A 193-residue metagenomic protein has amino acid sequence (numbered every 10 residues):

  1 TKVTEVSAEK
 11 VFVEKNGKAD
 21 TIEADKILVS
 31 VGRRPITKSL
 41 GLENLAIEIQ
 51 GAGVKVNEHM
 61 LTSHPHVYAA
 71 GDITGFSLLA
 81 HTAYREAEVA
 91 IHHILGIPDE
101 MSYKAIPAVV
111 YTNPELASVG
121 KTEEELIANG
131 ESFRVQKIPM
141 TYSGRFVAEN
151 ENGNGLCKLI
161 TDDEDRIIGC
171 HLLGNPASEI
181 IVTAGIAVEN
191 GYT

Functional and structural regions predicted by a protein language model:
T1-K10: A conserved short coil-to-beta-strand element within the FAD-binding core of flavoproteins
S7, K15, Q50, D162-E164: Short acidic-glycine loop/turn motifs at beta-strand connectors
E9, D25, P65, G155-C157: Change "...and in nucleic-acid phosphodiester-cleaving endonucleases..." to "...and in nucleic-acid processing enzymes
E9-V11, V54, I167: Hydrophobic residues embedded in beta-strands of well-ordered beta-sheets
V13-G17, E58: Short acidic, glycine-rich loop/turn motifs
T21-L95: FAD-site-proximal beta/loop scaffold in flavoenzymes
A70-I127: A conserved FAD-binding loop/helix module that cradles the flavin
L95, T112-T122, I127-T193: Flexible, glycine-rich terminal cap/loop adjacent to redox cofactors in electron-transfer oxidoreductases
